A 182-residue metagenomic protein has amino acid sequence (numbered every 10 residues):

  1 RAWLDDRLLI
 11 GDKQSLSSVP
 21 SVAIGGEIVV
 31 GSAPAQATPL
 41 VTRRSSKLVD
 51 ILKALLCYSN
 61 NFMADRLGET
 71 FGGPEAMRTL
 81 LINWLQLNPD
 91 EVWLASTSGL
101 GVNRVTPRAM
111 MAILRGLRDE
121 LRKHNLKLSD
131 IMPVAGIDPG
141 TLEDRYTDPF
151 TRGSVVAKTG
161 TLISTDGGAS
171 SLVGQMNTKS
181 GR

Functional and structural regions predicted by a protein language model:
R1-L128: A small/polar active-site loop signature that marks catalytic segments
V92-R182: C-terminal soluble interaction/assembly domains
